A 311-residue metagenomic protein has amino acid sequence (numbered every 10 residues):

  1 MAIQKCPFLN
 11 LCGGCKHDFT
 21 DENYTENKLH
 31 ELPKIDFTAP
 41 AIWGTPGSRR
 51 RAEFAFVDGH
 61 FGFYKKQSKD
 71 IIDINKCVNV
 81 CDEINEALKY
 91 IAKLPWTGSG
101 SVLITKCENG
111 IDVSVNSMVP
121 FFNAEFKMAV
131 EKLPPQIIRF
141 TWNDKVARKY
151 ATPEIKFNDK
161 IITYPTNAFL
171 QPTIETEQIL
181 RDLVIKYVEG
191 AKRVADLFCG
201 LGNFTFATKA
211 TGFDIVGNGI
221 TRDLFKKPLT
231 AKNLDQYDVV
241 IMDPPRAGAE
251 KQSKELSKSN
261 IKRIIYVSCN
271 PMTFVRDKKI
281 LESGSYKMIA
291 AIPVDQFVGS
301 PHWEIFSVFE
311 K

Functional and structural regions predicted by a protein language model:
M1-M242, A247-K254: Accessory RNA-recognition modules of RNA-modification enzymes
D223-W303: S-adenosylmethionine
P301-K311: Core SAM-dependent methyltransferase catalytic element
